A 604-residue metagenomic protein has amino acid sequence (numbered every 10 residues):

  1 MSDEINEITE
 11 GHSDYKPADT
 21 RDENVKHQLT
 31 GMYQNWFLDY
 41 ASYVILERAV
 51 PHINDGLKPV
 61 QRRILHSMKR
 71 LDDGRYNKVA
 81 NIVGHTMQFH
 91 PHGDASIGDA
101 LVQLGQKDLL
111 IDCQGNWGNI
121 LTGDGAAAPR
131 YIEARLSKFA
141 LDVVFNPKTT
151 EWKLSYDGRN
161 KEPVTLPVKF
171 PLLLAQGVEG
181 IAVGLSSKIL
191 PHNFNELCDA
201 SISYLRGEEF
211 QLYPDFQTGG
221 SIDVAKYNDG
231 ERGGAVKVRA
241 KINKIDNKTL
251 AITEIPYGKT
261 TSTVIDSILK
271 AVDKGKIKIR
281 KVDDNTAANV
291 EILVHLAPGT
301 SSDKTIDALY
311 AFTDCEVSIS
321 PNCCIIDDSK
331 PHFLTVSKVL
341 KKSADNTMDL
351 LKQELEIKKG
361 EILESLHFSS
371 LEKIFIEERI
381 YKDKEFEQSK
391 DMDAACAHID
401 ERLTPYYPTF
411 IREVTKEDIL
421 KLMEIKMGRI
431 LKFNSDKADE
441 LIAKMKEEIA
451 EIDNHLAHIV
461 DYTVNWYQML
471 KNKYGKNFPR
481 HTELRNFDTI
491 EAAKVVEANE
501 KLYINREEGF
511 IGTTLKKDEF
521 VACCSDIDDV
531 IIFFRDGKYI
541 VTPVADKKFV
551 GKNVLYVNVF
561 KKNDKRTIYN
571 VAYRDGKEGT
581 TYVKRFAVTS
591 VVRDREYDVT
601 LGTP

Functional and structural regions predicted by a protein language model:
M1-G233, L293: Catalytic phosphate-handling regions of large nucleic-acid enzymes and associated NTPases
S2-D14, T20-V25, L29, L172 (+2 more regions): C-terminal interaction appendages of subunits in large macromolecular complexes
